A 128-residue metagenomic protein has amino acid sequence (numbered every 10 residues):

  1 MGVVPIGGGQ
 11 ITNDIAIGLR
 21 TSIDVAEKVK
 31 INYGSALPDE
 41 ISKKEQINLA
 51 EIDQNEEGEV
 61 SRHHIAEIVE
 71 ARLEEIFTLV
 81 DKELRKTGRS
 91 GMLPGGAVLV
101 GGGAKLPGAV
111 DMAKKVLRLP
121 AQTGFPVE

Functional and structural regions predicted by a protein language model:
M1-E128: Helical "lid/coupling" subdomains associated with nucleotide-phosphate turnover
